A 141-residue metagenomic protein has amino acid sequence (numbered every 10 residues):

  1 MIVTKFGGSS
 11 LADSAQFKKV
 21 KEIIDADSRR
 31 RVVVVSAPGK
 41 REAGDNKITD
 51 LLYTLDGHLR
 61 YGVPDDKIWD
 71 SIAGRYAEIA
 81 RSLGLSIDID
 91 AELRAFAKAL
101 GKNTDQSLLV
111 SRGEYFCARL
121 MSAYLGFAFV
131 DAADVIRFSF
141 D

Functional and structural regions predicted by a protein language model:
M1-D141: Nucleotide/pyrophosphate-binding catalytic subdomain
